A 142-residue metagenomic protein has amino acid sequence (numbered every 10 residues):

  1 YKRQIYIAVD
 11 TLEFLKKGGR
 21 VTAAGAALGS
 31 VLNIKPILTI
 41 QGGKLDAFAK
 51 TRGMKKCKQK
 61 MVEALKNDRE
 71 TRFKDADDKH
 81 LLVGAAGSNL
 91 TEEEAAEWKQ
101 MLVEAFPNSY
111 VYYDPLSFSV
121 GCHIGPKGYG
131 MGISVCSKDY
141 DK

Functional and structural regions predicted by a protein language model:
K2-K142: Mixed-charge interfacial surface used for oligomerization/domain docking and macromolecular partner engagement
